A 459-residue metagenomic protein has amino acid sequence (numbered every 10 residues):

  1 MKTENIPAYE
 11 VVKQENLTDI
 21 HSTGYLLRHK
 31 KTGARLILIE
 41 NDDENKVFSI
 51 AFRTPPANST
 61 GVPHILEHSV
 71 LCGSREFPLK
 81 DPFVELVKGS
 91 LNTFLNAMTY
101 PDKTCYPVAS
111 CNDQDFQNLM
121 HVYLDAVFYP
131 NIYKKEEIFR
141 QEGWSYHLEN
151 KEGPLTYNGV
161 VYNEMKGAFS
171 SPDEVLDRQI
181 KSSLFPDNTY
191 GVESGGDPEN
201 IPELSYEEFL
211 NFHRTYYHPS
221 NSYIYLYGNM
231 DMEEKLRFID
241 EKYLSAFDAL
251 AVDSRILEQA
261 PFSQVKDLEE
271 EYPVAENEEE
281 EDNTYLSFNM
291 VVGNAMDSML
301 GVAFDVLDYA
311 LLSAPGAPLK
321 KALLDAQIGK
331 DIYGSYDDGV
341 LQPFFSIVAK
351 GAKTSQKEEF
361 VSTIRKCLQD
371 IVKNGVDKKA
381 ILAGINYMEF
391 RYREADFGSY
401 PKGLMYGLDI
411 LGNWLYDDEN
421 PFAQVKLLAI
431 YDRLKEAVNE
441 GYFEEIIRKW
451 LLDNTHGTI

Functional and structural regions predicted by a protein language model:
M1-D43: N- or domain-start disorder-to-order transition segments that initiate the globular core
K2-P7, P55, S69, G73-E76 (+6 more regions): Charge-rich, well-structured scaffold segments of protease-associated domains
K13-N16, L38, A97, E269-N277 (+1 more regions): Short amphipathic beta-strand and strand-loop transition segments with alternating hydrophobic
T23-K30, K266-N277: Short acidic-hydrophobic surface loop/beta-edge motif
I37-I39, S49-A51, P107: Short, conserved beta-strand segments within well-ordered enzyme catalytic domains that often line or immediately flank
E44-F48: Short, conserved catalytic-motif segment at the N-terminal edge
A51-G61: Short pre-active-site segment immediately N-terminal to the catalytic Zn-binding motif
T60-C72: Active-site recognition of the HExxH zinc-binding catalytic motif
